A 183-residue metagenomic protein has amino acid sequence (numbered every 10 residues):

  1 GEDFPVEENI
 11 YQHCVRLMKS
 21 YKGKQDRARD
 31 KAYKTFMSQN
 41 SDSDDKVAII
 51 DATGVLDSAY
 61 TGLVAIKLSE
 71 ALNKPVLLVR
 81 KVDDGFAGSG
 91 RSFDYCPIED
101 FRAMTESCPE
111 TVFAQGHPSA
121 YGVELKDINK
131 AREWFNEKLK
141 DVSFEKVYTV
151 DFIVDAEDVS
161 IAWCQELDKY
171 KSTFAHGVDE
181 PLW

Functional and structural regions predicted by a protein language model:
G1-E133, E137-L139, I153-D158: Hydrophobic helix-and-loop "lid/oligomerization" segment in the mid-to-C-terminal part of catalytic domains
D141-W183: A contiguous loop/helix-start segment that scaffolds small-molecule binding in enzyme catalytic cores
